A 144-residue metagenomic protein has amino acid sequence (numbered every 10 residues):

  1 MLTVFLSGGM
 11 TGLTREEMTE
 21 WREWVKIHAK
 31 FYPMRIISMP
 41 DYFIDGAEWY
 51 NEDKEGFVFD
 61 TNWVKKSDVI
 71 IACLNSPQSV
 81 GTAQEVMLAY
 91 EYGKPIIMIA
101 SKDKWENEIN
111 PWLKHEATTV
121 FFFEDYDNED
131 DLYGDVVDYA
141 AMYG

Functional and structural regions predicted by a protein language model:
M1-G144: Conserved catalytic or regulatory cores that recognize and/or transform ribose-phosphate-containing ligands
